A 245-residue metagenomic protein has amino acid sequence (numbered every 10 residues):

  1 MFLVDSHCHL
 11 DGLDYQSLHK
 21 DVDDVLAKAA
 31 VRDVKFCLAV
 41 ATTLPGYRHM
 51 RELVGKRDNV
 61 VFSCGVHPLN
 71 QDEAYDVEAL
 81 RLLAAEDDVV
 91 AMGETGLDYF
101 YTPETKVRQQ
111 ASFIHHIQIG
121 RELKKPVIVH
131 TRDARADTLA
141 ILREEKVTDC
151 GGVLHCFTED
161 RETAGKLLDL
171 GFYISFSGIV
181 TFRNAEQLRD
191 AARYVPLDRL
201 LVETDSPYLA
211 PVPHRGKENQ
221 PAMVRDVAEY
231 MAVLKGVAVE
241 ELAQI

Functional and structural regions predicted by a protein language model:
M1-I245: Mid-domain alpha/beta scaffold segments of enzyme catalytic cores
